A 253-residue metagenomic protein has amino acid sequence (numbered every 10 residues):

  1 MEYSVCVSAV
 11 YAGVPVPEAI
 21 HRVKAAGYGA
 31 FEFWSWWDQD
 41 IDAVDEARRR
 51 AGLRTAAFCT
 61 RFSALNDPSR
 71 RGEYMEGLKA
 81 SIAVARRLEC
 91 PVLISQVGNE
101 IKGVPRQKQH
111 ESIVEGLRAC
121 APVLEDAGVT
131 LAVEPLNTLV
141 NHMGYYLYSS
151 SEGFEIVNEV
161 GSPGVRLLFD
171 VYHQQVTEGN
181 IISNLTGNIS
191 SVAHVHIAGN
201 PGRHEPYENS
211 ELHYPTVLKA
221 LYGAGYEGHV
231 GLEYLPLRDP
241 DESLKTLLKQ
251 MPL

Functional and structural regions predicted by a protein language model:
M1-G27, R49, E89-P91, L147-F169 (+1 more regions): Histidine-acidic metal/acid-base catalytic patches
A9-Y11, W37, R61-A64, G98-I101 (+4 more regions): Active-site-proximal loop/turn and secondary-structure-junction residues that shape catalytic pockets, frequently
A26, L53-S63, Q96-G98: Short, conserved active-site loops that position catalytic residues or coordinate cofactors/metal ions across diverse
G29-D38: A short beta-strand-loop structural module common to alpha/beta enzyme folds
E32, A57-C59, I94, A132 (+2 more regions): Conserved beta-strand positions in the central sheet of alpha/beta enzyme cores
W37, R50, D67-R166, V176: Active-site acidic/histidine proton-transfer and metal-coordination neighborhood in alpha/beta enzyme cores
D40-A57, V129: Short acidic, glycine/proline-enriched helix-loop-strand junctions
I41-D45, R106-K108, P240-S243: Metal-dependent catalytic neighborhoods of phosphoester/phosphodiester hydrolases
